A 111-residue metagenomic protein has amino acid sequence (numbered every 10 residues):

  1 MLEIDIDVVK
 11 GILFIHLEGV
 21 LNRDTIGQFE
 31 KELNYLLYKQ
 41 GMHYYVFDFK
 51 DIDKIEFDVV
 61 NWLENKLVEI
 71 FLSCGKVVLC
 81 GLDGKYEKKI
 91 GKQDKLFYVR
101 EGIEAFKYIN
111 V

Functional and structural regions predicted by a protein language model:
M1-D53, E69-V111: STAS-like cytosolic regulatory interaction modules
E30-E32, V60-N65: Charged helix-capping and loop-helix junction motifs
I55-F57: Acidic pyrophosphate-coordinating catalytic loop
